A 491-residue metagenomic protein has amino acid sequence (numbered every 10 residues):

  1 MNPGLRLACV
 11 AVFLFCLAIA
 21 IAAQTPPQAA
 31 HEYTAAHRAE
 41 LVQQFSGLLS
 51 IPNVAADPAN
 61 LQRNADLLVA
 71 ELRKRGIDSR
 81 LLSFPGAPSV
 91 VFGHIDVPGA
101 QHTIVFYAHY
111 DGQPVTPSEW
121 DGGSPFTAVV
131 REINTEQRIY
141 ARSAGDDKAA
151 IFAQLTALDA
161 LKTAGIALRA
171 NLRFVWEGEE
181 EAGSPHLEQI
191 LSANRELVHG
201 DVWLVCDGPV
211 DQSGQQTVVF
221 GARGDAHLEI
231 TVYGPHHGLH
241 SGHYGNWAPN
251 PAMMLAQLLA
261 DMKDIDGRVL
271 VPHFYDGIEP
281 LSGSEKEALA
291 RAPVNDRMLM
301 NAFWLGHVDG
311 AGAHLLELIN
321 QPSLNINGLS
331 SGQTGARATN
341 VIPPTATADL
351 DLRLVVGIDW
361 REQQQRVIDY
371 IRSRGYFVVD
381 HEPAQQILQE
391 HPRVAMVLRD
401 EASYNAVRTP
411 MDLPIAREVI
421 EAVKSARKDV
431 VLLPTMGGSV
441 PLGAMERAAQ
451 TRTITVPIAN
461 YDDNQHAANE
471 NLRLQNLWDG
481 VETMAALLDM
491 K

Functional and structural regions predicted by a protein language model:
A8-A20: Bacterial N-terminal signal peptides
Q24-T25, D211, H227-N471, Q475 (+1 more regions): Metal-dependent amide/peptide-bond hydrolase catalytic core, centered on the "pita-bread" metallohydrolase fold
T25-A59, D66: N-terminal capping segment at the start of a domain
Q44, V54-H102, P125-A128, A422: A non-catalytic alpha/beta surface segment that caps or lines the substrate-entry region of metallo-dependent hydrolase
S46, S50-V54, R73-I77, D159 (+5 more regions): Sec-exported extracytoplasmic/periplasmic mature domains
V54-A56, G86, G99, Y110-P114 (+3 more regions): Solvent-exposed loop/turn segments at secondary-structure junctions within structured extracellular/periplasmic domains
Q101-W176, D479: Active-site metal-coordination/substrate-binding segment of hydrolases, especially metallo-dependent peptidases
I166-A248: Histidine/acidic-residue-rich, glycine-tolerant segments that coordinate divalent metal ions
